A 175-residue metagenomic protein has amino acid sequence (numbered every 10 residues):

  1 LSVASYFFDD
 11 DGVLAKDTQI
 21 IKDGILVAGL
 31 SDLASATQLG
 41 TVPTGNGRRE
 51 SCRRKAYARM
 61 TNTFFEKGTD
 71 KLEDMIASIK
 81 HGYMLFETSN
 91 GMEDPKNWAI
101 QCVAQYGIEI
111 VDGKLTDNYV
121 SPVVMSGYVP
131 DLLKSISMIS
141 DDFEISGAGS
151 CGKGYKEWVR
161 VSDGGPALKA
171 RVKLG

Functional and structural regions predicted by a protein language model:
L1-G175: N-terminal small-residue-enriched
